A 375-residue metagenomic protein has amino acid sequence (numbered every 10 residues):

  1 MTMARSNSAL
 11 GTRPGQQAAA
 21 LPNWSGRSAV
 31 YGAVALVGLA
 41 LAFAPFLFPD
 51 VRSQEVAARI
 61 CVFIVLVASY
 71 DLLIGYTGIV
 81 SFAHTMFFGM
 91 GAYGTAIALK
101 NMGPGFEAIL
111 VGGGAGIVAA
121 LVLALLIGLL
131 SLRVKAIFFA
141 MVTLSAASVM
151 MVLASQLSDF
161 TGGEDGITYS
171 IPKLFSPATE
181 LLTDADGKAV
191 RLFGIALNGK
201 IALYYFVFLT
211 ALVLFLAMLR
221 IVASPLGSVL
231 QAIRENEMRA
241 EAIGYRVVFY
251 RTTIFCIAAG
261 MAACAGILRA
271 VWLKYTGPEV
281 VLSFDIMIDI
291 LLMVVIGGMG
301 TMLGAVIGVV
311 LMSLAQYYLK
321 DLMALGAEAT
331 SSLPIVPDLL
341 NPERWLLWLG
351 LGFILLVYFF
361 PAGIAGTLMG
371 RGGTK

Functional and structural regions predicted by a protein language model:
T2-K375: Transmembrane alpha-helices and adjacent helix-loop boundaries
